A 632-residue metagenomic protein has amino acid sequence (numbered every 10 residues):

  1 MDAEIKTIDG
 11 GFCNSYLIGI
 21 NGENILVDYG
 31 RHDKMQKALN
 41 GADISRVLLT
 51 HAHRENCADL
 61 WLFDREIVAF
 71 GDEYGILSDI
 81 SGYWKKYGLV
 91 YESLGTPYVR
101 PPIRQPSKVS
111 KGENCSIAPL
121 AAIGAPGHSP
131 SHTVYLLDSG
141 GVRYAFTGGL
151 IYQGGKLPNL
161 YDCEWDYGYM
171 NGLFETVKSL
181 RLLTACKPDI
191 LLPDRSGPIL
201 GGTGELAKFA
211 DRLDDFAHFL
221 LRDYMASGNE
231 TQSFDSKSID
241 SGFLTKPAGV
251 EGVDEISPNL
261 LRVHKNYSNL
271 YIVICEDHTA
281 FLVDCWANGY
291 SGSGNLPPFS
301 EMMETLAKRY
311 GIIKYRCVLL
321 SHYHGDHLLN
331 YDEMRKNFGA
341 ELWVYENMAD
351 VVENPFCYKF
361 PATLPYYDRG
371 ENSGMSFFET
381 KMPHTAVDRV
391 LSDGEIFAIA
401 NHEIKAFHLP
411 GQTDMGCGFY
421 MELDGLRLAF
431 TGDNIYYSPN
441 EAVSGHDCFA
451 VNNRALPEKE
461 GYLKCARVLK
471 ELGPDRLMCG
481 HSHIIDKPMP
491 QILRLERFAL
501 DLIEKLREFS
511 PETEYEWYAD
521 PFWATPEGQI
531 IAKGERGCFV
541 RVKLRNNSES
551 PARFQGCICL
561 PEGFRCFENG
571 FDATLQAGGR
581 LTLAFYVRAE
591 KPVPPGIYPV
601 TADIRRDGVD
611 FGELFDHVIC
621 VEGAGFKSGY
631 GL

Functional and structural regions predicted by a protein language model:
M1-L39, V134-Y152, G252-K308, G418-Y437: Conserved beta-strand hairpin/beta-sheet module of binuclear metal-dependent hydrolase folds, prominently
N24, N114, P119-K208, R212-F216 (+3 more regions): Metallo-beta-lactamase
R31-C115, G289-S291, P297-I396: Active-site HxH/HxHxD metal-binding segment of metal-dependent hydrolases
L160-Y161, W165-N269, D277, L463-Q555 (+3 more regions): Accessory terminal helices/loops
S550-G563, D603-I604: Short acidic, flexible loop segments centered on an aromatic residue
A573-L581: Short proline/glycine- and polar residue-rich coil/turn motifs
T574, R588-P594: Short, surface-exposed loop/turn segments at beta-strand-coil junctions that are enriched for proline with nearby
P592-S628: Terminal connector regions
